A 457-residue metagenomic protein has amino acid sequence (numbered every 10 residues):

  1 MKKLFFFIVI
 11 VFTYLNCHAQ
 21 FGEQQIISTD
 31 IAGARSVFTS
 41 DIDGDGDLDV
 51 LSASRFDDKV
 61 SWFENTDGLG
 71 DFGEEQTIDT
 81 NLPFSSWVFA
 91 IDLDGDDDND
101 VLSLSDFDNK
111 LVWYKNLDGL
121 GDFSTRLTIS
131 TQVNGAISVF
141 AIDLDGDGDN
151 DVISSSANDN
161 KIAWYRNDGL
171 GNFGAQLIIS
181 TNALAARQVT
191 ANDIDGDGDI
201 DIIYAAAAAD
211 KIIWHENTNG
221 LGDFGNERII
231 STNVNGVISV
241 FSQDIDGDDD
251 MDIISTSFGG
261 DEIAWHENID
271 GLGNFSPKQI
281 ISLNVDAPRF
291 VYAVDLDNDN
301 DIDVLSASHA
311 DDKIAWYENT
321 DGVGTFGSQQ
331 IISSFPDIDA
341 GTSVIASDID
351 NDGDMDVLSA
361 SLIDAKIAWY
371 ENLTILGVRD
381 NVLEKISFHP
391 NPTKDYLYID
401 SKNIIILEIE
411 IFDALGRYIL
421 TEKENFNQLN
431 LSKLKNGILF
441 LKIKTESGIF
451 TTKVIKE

Functional and structural regions predicted by a protein language model:
M1-Q20, I438, T451: Bacterial Sec-dependent N-terminal signal peptides
A19-A32, E64-P83, K115-N134, R166-L184 (+4 more regions): Blade-edge motifs of beta-propeller repeat domains
R35-I42, S86-L93, I137-L144, R187-I194 (+3 more regions): Beta-propeller blade termini
G46-L48, D97-N99, G148-N150, G198-I200 (+4 more regions): Glycine-aliphatic tripeptides that mark coil-to-beta-strand junctions in extracellular and membrane proteins
V50-A53, N99-L104, V152-S155, I202-A205 (+3 more regions): Hydrophobic beta-strand segments that make up the repeating blades of beta-propeller and related beta-repeat
K59-F63, K110-Y114, K161-Y165, K211-H215 (+3 more regions): A short loop-to-beta-strand structural motif that recurs across blades of beta-propeller domains
T342-L376: Blade-level signature of beta-propeller repeat domains, shared across WD40, Kelch, NHL, RCC1 and BNR/Asp-box propellers
R379-E457: C-terminal outer-membrane/trafficking sorting elements
